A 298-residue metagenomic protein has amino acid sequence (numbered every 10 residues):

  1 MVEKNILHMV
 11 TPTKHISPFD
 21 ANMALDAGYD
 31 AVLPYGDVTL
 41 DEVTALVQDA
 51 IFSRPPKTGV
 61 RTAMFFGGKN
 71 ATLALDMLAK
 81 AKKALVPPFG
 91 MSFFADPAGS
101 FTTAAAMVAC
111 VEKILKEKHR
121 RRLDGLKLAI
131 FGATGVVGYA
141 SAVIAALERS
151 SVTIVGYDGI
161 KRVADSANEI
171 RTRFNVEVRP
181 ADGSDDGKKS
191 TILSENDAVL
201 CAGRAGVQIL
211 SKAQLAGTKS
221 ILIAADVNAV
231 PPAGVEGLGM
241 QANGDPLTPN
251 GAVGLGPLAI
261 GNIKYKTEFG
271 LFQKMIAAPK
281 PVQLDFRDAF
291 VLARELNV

Functional and structural regions predicted by a protein language model:
M1-F89, R287-V298: N-terminal ligand-binding/catalytic initiation module
V2-E3, V230-V298: Adenosine-phosphate binding glycine-rich loop
V38-E42, K69-D76, T102, A106 (+4 more regions): Conserved active-site and cofactor/substrate-binding residues in soluble primary-metabolism enzymes
K69-A74, G99-T103, A133-G138, G159-K161 (+1 more regions): Gly/Ser/Thr-rich loops at beta-strand to alpha-helix junctions that form or flank small-molecule/cofactor-binding
V86-F94, D124, T248-G251: Glycine/charged-rich beta-loop-alpha catalytic/anionic-binding loops adjacent to active sites
A95-K113: A glycine-rich, Thr/Ser-enriched phosphate-binding loop motif common to dinucleotide/cofactor-binding enzymes
I114-A198: Glycine-rich phosphate/diphosphate-binding loop of Rossmann-like nucleotide-binding domains
V176-G254: Rossmann-like adenosine-cofactor binding region
